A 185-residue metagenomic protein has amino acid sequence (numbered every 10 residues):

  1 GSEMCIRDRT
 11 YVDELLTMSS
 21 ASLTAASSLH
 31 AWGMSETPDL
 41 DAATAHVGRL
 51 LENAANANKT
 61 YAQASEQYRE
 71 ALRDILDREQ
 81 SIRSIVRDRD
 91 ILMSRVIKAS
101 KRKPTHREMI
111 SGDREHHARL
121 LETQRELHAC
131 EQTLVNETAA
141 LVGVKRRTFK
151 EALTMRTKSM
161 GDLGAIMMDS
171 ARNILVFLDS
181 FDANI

Functional and structural regions predicted by a protein language model:
E3-I6: Short, small-residue-biased leader/transition segments that mark boundaries at the very start of proteins
T24-T154, A165, D169, V176-A183: Electropositive, elongated alpha-helical scaffolds characteristic of BAR/F-BAR
